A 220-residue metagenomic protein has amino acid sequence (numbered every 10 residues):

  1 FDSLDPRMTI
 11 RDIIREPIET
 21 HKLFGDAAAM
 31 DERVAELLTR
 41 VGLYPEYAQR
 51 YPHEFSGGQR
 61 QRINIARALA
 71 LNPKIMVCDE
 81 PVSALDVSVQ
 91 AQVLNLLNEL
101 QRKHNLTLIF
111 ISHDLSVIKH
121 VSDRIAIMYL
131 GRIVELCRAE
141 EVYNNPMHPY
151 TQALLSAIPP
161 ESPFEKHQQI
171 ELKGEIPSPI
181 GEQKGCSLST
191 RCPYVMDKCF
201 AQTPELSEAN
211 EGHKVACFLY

Functional and structural regions predicted by a protein language model:
P6-T20: Q-loop/switch helix immediately C-terminal to the Walker
A28-E46, Q152-S156: Conserved ABC ATPase "signature" region
E32, Q49-Y51, H167: Interfacial catalytic loop of ABC nucleotide-binding domains
Y51-F55, Q59: Conserved ABC ATPase signature
N72: Conserved catalytic motifs of ABC-family nucleotide-binding domains
V77, P81, L85, V89-H167: P-loop NTP-binding/switch modules centered on Walker-like glycine-rich loops
L136-Y220: Short catalytic/signature loops enriched in Gly
